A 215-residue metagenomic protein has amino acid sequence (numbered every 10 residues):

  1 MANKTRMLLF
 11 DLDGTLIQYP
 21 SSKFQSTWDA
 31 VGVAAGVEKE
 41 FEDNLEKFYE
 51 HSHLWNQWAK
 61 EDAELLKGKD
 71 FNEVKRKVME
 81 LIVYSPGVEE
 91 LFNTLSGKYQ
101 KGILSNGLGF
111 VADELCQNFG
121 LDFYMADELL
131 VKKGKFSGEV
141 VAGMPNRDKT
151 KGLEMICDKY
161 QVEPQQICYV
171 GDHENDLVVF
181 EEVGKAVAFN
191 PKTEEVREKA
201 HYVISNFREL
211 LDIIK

Functional and structural regions predicted by a protein language model:
M1-E50, K60: Active-site neighborhood of HAD-like aspartate-dependent phosphohydrolases
A2-N3, G97-Y99, I156-E163: Glycine-rich phosphate-binding loop signature in dinucleotide/nucleotide-binding domains
W58-V74, L130-F136: Short, basic/glycine-rich phosphate-binding loops at helix/coil junctions that contact nucleotide phosphates
F71, K75-G109: Short, acidic loop-to-helix structural element flanking the phosphoryl-transfer center in phosphate-processing enzymes
E89-G97, K149-T150, E154-D158, E181: Surface-exposed amphipathic alpha-helices with a cationic face
K101, S105-N106, P164-S205: Acidic, Mg2+-coordinating phosphoryl-transfer loop and its flanking beta/alpha structural elements, shared across
E114-I167, E174: Substrate-recognition "cap/lid" segment bordering the active-site pocket of phosphatases
Y124-M125, Y202-E209: Short acidic-hydrophobic, aromatic-tinged amphipathic segments that line or gate anion-handling sites
